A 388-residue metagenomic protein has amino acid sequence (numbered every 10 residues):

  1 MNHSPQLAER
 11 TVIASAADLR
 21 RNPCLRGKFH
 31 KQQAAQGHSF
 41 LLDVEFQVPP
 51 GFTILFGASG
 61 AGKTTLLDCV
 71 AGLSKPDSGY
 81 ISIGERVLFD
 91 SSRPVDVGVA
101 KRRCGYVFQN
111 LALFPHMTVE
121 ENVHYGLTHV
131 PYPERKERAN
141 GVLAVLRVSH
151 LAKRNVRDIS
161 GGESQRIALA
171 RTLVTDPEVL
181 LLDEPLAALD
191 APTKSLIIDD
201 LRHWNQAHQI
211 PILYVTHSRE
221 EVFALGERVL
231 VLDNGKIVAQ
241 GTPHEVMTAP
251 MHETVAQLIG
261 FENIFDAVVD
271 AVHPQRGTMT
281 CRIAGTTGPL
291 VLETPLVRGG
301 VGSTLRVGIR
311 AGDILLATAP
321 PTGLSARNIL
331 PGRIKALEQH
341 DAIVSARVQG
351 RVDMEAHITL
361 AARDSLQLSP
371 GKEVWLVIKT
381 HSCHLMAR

Functional and structural regions predicted by a protein language model:
R86-S91, E134-L151, R202-H203: Conserved ABC ATPase "signature" region
L88-G105, H129-P131, K136, P250: ABC ATPase NBD coupling module
M117-Y125: Short coil-to-helix segment of the ABC ATPase nucleotide-binding domain corresponding to the Q-loop/switch region
N155-I159, E163: Conserved ABC ATPase signature
V174-E178: A short, proline-enriched helix->beta-strand linker immediately N-terminal to the Walker B motif in ABC-type P-loop
Q206, T216-T286: Internal alpha/beta loop-helix hairpins
T248, T287-E338, E355-R388: Glycine/charge-rich catalytic "coupling/switch" loops of P-loop NTPases
